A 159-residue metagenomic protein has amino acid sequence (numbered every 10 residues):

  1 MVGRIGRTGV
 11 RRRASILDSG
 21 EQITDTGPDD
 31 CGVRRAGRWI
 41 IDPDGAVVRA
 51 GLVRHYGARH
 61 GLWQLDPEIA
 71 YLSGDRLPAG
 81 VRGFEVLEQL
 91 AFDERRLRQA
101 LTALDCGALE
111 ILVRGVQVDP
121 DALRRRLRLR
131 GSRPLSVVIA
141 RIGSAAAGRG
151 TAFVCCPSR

Functional and structural regions predicted by a protein language model:
M1-R159: SAM-dependent transferase fold signal centered on methyltransferase-like domains, encompassing both Class I
